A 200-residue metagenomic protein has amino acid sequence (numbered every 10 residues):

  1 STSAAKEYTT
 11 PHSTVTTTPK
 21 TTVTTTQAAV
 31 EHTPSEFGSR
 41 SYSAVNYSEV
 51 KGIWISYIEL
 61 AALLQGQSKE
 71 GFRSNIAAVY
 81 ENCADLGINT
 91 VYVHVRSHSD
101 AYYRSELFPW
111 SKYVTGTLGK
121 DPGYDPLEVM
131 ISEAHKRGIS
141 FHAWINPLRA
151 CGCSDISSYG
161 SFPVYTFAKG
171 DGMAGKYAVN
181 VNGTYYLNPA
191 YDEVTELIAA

Functional and structural regions predicted by a protein language model:
S1, T25-Q27, V194-A200: Short, intrinsically disordered, charge-balanced linker/junction segments flanking boundaries in proteins
T2-S3, E7-A29: Extracellular mucin-like PTS domains
P19-K51, A62: N-terminal low-complexity, Pro/Thr/Ser-rich intrinsically disordered segments that act as propeptides or flexible
E36, I88-R96, D125-V179: Glycine-rich, aromatic-flanked loop segments that form ligand/cofactor-binding clefts across common enzyme folds
S43-S74, L148-A200: Active-site-adjacent "subsite" loops/lids of carbohydrate-active enzymes
K69-V79, S111-L127, A199: N-terminal post-signal-peptidase region of extra-cytosolic proteins
S74-A101: Catalytic domains of carbohydrate-active enzymes, especially glycoside hydrolases
V95-L118: Glycine-rich, proline-tolerant flexible connector loops at the mouths of alpha/beta enzymes
